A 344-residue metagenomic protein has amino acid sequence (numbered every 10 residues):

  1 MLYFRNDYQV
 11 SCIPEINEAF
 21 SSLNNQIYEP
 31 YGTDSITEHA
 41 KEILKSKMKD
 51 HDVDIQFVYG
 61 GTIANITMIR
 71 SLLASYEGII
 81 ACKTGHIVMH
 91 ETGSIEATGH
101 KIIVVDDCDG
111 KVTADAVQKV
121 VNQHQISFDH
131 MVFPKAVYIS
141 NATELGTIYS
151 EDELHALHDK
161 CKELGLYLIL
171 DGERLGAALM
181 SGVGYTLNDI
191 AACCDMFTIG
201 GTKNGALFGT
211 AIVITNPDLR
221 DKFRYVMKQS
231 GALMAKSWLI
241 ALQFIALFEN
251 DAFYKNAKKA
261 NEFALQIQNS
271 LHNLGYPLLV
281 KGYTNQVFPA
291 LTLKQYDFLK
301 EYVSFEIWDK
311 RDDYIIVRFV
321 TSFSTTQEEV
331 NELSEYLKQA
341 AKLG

Functional and structural regions predicted by a protein language model:
Y3-N6, I55-Y59, A81-C82, I139 (+5 more regions): General beta-strand structural signal in soluble alpha/beta enzymes
F4, V112-G172: Active-site phosphate-binding strand-loop segment of PLP-dependent enzymes
I13-G61, K83-V88, S94: Conserved N-terminal alpha-helix of the aminotransferase class I/II PLP-enzyme fold
I63, L73-F133: PLP-dependent aminotransferase-like
A74-Y76, L265-I267, L271-K342: Conserved C-terminal alpha-helix-loop-beta "cap" of PLP-dependent enzymes that closes/shapes the active-site mouth
P134, T143, I148, T186-T284: Active-site C-terminal subdomain of aminotransferase-like
S150-D159, E163, R174-M196: Active-site pre-lysine segment of PLP-dependent enzymes
